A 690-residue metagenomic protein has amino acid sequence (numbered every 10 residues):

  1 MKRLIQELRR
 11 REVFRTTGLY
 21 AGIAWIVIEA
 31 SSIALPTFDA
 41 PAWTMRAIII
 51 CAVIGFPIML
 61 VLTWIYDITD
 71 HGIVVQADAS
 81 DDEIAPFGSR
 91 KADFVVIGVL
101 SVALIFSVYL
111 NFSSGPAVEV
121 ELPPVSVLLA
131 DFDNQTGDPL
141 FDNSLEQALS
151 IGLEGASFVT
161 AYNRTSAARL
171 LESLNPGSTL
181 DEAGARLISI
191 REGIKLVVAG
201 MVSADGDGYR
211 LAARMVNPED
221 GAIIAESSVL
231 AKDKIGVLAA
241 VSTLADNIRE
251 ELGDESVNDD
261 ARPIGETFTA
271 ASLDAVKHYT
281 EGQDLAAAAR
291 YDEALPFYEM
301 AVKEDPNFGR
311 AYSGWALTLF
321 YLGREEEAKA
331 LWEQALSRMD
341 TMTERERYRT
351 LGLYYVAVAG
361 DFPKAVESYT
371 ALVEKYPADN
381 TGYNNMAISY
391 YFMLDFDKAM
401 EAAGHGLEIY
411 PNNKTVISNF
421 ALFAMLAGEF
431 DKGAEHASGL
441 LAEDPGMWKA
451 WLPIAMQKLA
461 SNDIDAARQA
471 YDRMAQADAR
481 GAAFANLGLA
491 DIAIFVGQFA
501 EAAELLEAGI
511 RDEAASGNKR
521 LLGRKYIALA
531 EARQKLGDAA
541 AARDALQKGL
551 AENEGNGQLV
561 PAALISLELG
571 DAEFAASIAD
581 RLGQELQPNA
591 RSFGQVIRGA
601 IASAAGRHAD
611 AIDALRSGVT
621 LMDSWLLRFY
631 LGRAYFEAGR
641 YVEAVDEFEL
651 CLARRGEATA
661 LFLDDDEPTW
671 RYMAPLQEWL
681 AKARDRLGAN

Functional and structural regions predicted by a protein language model:
M1-S107, E192, D220-A222: An N-terminal, helix-rich hydrophobic module
F94-S101, I105-V120, A148, G152-G155 (+6 more regions): Catalytic-center loop of serine/cysteine hydrolases
A275, G309-R310, T343-R345, N380-T381 (+9 more regions): Helix-start (N-cap) detector for alpha-helical repeat units in TPR-like alpha-solenoids, especially tetratricopeptide
Q283, L317, L353-Y354, I388 (+8 more regions): Residue-level recognition of tetratricopeptide repeat
L336-T341, T370-Y376, L407-Y410, S438-G446 (+7 more regions): Solenoid-like repeat scaffolds
